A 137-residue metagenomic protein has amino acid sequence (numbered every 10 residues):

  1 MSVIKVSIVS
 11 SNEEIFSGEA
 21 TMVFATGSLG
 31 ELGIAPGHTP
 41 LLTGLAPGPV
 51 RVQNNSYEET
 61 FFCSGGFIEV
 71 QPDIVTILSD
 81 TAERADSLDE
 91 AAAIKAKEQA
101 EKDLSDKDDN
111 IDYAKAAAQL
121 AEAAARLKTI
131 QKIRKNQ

Functional and structural regions predicted by a protein language model:
M1-K5: N-terminal export/targeting signal detector
S7-Q99: Compact, glycine-rich, soluble single-domain proteins
E83-Q137: Acidic/glycine-rich phosphate/pyrophosphate-binding loops and surrounding catalytic core that coordinate Mg2+
